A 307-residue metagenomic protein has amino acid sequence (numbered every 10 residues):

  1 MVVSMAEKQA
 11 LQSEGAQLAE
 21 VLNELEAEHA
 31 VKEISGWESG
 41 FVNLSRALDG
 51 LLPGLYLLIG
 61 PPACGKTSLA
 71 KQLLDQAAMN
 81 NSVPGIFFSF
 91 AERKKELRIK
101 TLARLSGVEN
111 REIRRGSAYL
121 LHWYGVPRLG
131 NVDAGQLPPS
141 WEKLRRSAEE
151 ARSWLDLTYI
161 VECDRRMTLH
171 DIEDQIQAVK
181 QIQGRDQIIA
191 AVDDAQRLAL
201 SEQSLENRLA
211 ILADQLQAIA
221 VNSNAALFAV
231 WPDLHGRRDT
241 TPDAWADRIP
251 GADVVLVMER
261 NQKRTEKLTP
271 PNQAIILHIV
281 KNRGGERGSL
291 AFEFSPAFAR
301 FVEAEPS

Functional and structural regions predicted by a protein language model:
M1-L18: Interdomain "pre-motor" coupling segment immediately N-terminal to P-loop NTPase/helicase cores
A16-A19, N23-S82, I86-F90, E162-A274: P-loop NTPase motor core
F41, S45, S82-G184, L200 (+1 more regions): Cytosolic-facing regulatory segments adjacent to core modules
Q76, S117-L121, D193, V221-N222 (+3 more regions): Short C-terminal domain-edge/linker segments immediately following a structured domain
G85, I113-S117, Q187, A218-I219 (+2 more regions): Short, surface-exposed, polar/charged, turn-prone segments marking secondary-structure boundaries
A103-L105, E206-R208, P296: Glycine-rich, phosphate-binding/catalytic loops in enzymes
V254, R260-S307: Conserved P-loop NTPase
